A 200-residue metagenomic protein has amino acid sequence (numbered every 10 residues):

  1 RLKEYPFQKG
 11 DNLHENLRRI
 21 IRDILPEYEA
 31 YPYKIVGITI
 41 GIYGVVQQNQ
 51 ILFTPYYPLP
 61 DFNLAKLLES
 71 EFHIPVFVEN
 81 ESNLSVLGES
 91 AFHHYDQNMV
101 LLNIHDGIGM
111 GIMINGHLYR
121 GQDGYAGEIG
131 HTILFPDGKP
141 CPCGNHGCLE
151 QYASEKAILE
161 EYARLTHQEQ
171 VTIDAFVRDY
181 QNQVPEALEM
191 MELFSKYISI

Functional and structural regions predicted by a protein language model:
L2-P26, A30-N98: Glycine-rich phosphate-binding loop and adjoining helix at the ATP-binding site of ATP-dependent phosphoryl-transfer
Y5, L52-Y56, H146, R178-D179 (+1 more regions): Conserved short-loop catalytic and cofactor-binding motifs
K9-Y31, L149-Y152, A157-I200: Adenine-nucleotide phosphate-binding core of ATP-dependent small-molecule kinases
Q97-Y152: Glycine-rich phosphate-binding loop of actin/hexokinase-like ATP-binding domains
